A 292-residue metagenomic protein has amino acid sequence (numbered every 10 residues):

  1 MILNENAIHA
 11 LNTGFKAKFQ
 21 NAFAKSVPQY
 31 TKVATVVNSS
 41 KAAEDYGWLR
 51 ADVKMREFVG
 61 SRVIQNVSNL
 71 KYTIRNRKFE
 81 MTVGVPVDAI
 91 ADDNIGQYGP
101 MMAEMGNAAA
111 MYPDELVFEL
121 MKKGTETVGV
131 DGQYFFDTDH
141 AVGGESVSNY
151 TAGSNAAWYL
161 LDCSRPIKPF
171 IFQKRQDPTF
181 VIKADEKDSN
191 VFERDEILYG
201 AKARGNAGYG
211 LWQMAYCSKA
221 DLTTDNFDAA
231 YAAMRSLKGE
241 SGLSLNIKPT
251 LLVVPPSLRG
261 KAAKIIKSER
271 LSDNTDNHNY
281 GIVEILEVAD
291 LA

Functional and structural regions predicted by a protein language model:
M1-G14, V181-D228, E269-A292: Protruding loop/beta-arch "assembly-hinge" segments enriched in small, turn-prone residues
Q20-R77: Assembly/oligomerization interface modules of large self-assembling protein complexes
E57-A108: Long, hydrophobic/aromatic-enriched structural stretches that serve as scaffold segments
D88, D93-G96, P100, N107-P166 (+4 more regions): Alpha-helical scaffold segments that mediate packing/assembly in large oligomeric complexes
V147-S148, D185-S189, M234-L243: Generic recognition of flexible, low-complexity loop/linker segments
G153-N155, R194, L245-P249: Short gly/pro-enriched beta-turn/loop segments at secondary-structure junctions
F170-Q173, G210-Q213, A263-K267: Short conserved micro-motifs at the rims of enzyme active sites and ligand-binding pockets
G200, R204, G208, C217-A263: A contiguous, surface-oriented mixed alpha/beta subdomain in the mid-to-C-terminal portion of proteins that forms
